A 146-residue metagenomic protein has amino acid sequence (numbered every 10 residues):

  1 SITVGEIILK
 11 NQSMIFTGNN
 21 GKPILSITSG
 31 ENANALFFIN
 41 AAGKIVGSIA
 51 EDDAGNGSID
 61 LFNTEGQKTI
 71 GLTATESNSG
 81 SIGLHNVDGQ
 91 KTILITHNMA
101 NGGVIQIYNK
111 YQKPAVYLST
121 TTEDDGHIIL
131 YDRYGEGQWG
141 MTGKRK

Functional and structural regions predicted by a protein language model:
S1-K146: Parallel beta-helix/beta-solenoid repeats that form elongated, surface-exposed shafts/blades used for receptor binding
